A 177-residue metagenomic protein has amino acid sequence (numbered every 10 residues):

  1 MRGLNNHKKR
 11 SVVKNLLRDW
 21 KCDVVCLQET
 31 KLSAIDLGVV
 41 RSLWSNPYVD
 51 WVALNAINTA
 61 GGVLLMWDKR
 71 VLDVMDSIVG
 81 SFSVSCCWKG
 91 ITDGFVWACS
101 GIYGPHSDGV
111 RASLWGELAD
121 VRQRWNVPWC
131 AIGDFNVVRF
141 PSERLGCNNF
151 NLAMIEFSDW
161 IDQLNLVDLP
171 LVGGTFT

Functional and structural regions predicted by a protein language model:
M1-T177: A shared catalytic/ligand-binding motif for oxyanion handling
